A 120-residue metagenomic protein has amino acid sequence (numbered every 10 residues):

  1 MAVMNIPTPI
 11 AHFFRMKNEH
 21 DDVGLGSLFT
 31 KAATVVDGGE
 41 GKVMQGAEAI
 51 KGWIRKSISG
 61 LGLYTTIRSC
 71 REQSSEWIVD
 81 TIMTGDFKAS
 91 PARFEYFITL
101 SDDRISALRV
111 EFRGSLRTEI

Functional and structural regions predicted by a protein language model:
M1-V23, S27, K31, E119-I120: Short, low-complexity N-terminal intrinsically disordered segments enriched in polar/charged residues
I6-P7, G39, D80-T81: A short, structure-level motif marking secondary-structure boundaries and short turns
N18, A33, F87-A89: Flexible interhelical turns and helix-capping residues at alpha-helix boundaries within structured domains
V23-S27, K31-Q73: A solvent-exposed, acidic/Ser-Thr-rich amphipathic alpha-helical stretch
K51-G52, S57-I120: A beta-strand edge to alpha-helix "cap/lid" segment located at domain peripheries
